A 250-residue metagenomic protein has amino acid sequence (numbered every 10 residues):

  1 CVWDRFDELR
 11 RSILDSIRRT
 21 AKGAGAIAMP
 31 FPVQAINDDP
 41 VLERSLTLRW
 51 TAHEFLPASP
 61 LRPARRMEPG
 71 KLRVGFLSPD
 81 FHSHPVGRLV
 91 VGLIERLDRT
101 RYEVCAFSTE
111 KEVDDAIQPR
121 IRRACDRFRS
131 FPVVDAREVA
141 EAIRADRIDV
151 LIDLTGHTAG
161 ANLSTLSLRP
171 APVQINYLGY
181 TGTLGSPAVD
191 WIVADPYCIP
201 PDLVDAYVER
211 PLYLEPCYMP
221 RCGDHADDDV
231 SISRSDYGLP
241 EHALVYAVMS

Functional and structural regions predicted by a protein language model:
V2-L239: Alpha-helical solenoid repeat scaffolds of the TPR/TPR-like class and their adjacent stem/linker regions that mediate
L77, V248-S250: Short hydrophobic "strand-cap" motifs at the C-terminus of beta-strands
V230-S231, A243-A247: Hydrophobic helix-coil surface modules that form long, contiguous segments used for peptide/substrate interaction
